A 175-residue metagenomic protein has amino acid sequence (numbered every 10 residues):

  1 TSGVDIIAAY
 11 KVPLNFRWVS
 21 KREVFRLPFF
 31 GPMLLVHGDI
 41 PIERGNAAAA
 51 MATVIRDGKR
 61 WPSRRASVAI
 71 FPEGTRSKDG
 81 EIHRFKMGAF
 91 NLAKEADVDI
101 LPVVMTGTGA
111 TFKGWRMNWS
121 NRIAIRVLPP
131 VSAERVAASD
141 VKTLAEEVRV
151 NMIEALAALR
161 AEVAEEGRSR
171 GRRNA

Functional and structural regions predicted by a protein language model:
T1-A47: Catalytic core of membrane glycerolipid acyltransferases/transacylases, capturing the structured, soluble-facing
M51-A175: Non-catalytic C-terminal accessory region of glycerolipid acyltransferases and related lyso-lipid remodeling enzymes
